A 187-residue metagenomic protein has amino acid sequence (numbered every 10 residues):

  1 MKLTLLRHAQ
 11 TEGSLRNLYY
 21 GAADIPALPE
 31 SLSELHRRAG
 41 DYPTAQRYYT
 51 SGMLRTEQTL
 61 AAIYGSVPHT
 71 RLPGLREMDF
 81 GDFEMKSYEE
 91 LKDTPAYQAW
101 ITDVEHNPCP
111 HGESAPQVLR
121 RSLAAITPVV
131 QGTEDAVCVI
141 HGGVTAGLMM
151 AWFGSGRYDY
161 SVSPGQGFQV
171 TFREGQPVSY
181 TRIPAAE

Functional and structural regions predicted by a protein language model:
K2-V67, E113: Active-site-proximal alpha-helix that buttresses catalytic centers in soluble enzyme cores
L3-T4, Q46, G132-G143: Generic beta-sheet signal
T11, V144-T145: Short active-site segment of divalent metal-dependent hydrolases/proteases that encodes the spacing between
T50-S51, R120, V139-I140: Short beta-strand scaffold positions
A62, G147-A151: Active-site signature of alpha/beta-hydrolase-fold catalytic machinery across serine- and Asp/Cys-nucleophile hydrolases
I63-R121: Phosphate-handling substructures
S155-T181: Domain-level recognition of soluble alpha/beta enzyme cores, biased toward histidine phosphatases/phosphomutases
I183-E187: Acidic, His/Gly-rich catalytic cores of divalent-metal-dependent hydrolytic chemistry
